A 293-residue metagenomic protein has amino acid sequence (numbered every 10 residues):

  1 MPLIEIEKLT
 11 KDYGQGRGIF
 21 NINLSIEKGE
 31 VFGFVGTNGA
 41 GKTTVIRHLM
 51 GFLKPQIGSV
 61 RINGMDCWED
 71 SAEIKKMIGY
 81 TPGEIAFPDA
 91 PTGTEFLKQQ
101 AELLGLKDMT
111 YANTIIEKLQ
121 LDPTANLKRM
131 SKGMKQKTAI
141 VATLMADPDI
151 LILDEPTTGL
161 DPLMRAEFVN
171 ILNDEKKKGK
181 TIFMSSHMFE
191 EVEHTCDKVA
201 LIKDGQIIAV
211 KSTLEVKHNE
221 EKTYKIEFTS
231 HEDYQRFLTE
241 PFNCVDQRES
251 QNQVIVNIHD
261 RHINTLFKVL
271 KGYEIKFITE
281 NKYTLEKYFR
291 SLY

Functional and structural regions predicted by a protein language model:
M1-I4, S291: Short, Lys/Arg-enriched, disordered terminal segments
I4, K11-K203, A209: ABC transporter nucleotide-binding domains
K28, G93, T213, K282-L285: Structural motif detector for alpha-helix initiation sites
C67, S230-H231, H259, N281: Short beta->alpha junction loops/turns
A125, N243-Q247, E274-T279: A short linear hydrophobic-aromatic micro-motif
V169-N257: ABC transporter nucleotide-binding domain
I258-Y293: C-terminal coupling/interaction segments
